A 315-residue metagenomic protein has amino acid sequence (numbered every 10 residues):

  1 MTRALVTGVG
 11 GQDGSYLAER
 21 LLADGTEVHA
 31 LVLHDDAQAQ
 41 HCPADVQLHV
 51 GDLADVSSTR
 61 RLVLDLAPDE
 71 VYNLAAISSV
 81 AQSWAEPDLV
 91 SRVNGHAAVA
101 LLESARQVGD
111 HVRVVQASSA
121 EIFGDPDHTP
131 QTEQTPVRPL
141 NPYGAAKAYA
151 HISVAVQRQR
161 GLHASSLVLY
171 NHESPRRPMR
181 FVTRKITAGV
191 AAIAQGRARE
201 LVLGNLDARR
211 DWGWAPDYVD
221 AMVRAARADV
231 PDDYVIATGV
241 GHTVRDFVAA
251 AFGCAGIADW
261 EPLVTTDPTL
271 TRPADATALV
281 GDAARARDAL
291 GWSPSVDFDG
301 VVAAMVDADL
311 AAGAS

Functional and structural regions predicted by a protein language model:
M1-H172, V296: N-terminal Rossmann-like NAD(P)+-binding domain of SDR-like oxidoreductases, especially those catalyzing
Y16, H41, R61, A85 (+5 more regions): Generic recognition of short, well-ordered alpha-helical segments
L21, Q157, R176, F252 (+1 more regions): Hydrophobic alpha-helix position signal
A30-L31, T183-R184, G189-S315: C-terminal substrate-binding subdomain of Rossmann-fold SDR/epimerase-dehydratase oxidoreductases
A37, L48, A75, S79 (+13 more regions): Residue-level signal for pocket-adjacent positions within structured domains
Q40, R176, V306: Short Asp/Glu-rich motifs
V93-H96, F181, K185: A general alpha-helical scaffold signature found inside nucleotide-binding enzyme cores
P139-A146, P175, M179-T183, D211-W214: The catalytic Tyr-centered alpha-helix of NAD(P)H-dependent dehydrogenases
